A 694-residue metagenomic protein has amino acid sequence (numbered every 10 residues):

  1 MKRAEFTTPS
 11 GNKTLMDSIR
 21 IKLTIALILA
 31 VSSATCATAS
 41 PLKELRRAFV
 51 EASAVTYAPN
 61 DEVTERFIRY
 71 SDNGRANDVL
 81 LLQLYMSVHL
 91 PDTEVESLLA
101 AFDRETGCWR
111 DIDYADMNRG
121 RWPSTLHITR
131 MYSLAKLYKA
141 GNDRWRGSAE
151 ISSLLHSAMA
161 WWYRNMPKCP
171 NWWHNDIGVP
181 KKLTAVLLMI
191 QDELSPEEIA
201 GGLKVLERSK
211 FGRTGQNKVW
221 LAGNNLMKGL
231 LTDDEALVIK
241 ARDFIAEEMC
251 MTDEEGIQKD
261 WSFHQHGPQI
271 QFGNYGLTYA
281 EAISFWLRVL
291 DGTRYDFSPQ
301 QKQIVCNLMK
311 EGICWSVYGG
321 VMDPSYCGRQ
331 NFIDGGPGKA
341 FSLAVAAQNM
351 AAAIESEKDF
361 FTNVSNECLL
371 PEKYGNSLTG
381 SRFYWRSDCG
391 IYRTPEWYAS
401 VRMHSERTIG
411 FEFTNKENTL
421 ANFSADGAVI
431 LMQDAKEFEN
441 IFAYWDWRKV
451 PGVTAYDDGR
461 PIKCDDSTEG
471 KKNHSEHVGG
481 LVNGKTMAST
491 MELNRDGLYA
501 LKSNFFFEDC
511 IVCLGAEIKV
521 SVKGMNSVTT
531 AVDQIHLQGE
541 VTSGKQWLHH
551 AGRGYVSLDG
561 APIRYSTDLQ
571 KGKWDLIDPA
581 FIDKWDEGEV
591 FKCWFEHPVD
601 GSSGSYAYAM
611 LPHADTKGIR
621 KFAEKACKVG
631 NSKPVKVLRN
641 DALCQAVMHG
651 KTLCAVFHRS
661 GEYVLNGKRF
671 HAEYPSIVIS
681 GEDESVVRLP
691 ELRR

Functional and structural regions predicted by a protein language model:
K2-T24: Bacterial N-terminal signal peptides that target proteins for export
K22-S33: Bacterial N-terminal signal peptides
C36-A39: Boundary at the C-terminal end of the N-terminal hydrophobic targeting segment
P41-H89: N-terminal alpha-helical scaffolding segments that mark the starts of alpha-solenoid/helical-repeat architectures
Y57, I68-D72, E96-D323, R329 (+1 more regions): Aromatic-lined, polymer-binding surfaces characteristic of secreted/periplasmic polysaccharide-degrading enzymes
W286-S685, P690: Extended polysaccharide-engagement surfaces of secreted carbohydrate-active enzymes
